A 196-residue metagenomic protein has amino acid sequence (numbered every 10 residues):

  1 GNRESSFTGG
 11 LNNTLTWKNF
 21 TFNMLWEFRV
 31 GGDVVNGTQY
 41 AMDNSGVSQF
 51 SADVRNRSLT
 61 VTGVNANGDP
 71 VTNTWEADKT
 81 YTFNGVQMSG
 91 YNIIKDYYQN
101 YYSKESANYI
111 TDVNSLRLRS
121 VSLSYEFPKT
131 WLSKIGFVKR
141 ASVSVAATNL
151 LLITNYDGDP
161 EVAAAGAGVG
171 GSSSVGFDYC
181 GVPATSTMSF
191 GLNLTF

Functional and structural regions predicted by a protein language model:
G1-N2, S6-F20: Long hydrophobic segments that form regular secondary structure
G1-R3, T21-I110, P160-S174: Surface-exposed, extracytoplasmic segments of Gram-negative outer-membrane nutrient-acquisition systems
G1-S6, N108-R117, V182-A184: Short sequence motifs at beta-strands and strand-loop junctions characteristic of Gram-negative outer-membrane
G10-N12, S120-S124, S189-G191: Membrane-embedded beta-strand positions in outer-membrane beta-barrel channels/transporters
W17, F22-M24, A141-V145, F190: Transmembrane beta-strands of outer-membrane beta-barrel proteins
W17-N19, F28-G32, S120, F127 (+2 more regions): Transmembrane beta-strands of outer-membrane beta-barrel pores
K129-V143: Short loop/turn motifs that connect adjacent beta-strands in outer-membrane beta-barrel proteins
A184-F196: Outer-membrane beta-barrel "beta-signal"
